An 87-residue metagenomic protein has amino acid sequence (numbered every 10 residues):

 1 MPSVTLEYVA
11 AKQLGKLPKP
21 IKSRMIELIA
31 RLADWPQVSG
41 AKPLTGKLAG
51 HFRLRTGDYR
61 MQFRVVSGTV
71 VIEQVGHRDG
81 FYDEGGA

Functional and structural regions predicted by a protein language model:
M1-T5, V9-K12, K16, P20-S23 (+2 more regions): Enriched for short, Lys/Arg-rich terminal
A30-R55: A short, surface-exposed loop/turn module that caps and links secondary-structure elements
